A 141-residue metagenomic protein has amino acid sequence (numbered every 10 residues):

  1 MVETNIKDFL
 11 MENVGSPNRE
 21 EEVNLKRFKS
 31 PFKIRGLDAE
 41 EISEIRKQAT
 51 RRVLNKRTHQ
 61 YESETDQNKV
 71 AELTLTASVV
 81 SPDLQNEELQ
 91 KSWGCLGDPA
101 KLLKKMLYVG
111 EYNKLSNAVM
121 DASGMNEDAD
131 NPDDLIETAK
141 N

Functional and structural regions predicted by a protein language model:
M1-S16, A129-N141: Low-complexity intrinsically disordered segments
S16-E20, E72: A general secondary-structure signal for short beta-strands and their flanking turns/coil in non-transmembrane regions
R19-F28: Short acidic-hydrophobic surface loop/beta-edge motif
F28-S30, R35-N141: Short, surface-exposed, charged amphipathic helix/loop patches that serve as local interaction elements
